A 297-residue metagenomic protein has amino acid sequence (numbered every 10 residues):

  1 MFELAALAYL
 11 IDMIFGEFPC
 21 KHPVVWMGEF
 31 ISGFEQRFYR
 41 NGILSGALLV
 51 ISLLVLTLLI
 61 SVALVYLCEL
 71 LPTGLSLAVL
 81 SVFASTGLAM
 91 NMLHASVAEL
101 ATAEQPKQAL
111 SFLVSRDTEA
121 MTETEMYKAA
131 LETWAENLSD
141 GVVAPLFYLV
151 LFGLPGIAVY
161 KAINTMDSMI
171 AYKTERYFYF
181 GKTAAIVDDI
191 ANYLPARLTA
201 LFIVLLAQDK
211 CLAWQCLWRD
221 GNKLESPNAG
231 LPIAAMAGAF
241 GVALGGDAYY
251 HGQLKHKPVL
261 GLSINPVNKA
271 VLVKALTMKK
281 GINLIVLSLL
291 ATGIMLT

Functional and structural regions predicted by a protein language model:
M1-V159, A171-T297: Hydrophobic alpha-helical transmembrane segments
N164: Substrate/ligand-engaging "lid" and interaction regions
D167-S168: Glycine-rich phosphate/dinucleotide-binding loop and adjoining beta-alpha-beta core of small-molecule
